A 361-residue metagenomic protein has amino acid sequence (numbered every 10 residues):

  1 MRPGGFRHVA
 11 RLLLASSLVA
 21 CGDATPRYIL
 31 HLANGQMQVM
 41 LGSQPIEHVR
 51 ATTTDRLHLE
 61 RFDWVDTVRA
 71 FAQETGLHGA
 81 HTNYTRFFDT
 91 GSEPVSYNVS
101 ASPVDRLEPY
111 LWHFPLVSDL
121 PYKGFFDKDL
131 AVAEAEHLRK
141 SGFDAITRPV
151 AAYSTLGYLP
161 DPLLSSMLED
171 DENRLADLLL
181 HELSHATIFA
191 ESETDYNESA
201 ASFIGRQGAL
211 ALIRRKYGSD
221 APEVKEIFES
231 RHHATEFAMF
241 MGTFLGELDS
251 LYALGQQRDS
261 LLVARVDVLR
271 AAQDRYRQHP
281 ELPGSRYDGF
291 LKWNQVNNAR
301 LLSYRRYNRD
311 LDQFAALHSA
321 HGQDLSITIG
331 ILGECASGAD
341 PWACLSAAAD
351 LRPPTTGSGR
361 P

Functional and structural regions predicted by a protein language model:
R2-L12: Bacterial N-terminal signal peptides that target proteins for export
A15-C21: Hydrophobic h-region of N-terminal signal peptides that target proteins for export in Gram-negative bacteria
G22-V95: N-terminal mature-domain "stem" immediately C-terminal to a signal peptide or N-terminal signal-anchor/transmembrane
A24-H31, Q36-G42, I46, S166 (+4 more regions): Metalloprotease/metallohydrolase-associated module, dominated by Zn2+-dependent proteases
V39, H58-V65, G124-A131, L168-D177 (+6 more regions): Solvent-exposed, acidic/flexible segments
M40-T54, Y110-L120, W293-V296, D312: Acidic/histidine-rich, surface-exposed loop or edge segments in extracytoplasmic proteins
D66-S230, A234: Acidic/His-rich structured neighborhood in mature extracellular/periplasmic domains
A238-P361: Pan-zinc metallopeptidase signature
